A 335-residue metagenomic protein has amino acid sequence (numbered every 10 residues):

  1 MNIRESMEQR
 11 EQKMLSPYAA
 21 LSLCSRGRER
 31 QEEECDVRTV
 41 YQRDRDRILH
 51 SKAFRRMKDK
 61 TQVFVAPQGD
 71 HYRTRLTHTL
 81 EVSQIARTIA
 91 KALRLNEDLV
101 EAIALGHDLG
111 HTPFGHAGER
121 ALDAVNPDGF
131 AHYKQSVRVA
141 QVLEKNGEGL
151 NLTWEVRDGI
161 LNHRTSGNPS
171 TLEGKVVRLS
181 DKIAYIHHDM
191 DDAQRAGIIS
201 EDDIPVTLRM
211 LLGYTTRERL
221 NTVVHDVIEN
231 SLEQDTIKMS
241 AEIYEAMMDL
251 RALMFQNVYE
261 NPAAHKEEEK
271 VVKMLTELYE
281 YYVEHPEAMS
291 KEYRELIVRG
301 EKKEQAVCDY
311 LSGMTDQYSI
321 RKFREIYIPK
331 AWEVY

Functional and structural regions predicted by a protein language model:
M1-R75, T79, S83-I89, N96-E97 (+1 more regions): Histidine-centered, transition-metal-coordinating active-site segments
L99, I103, D108-N146: A generic, well-ordered mixed alpha/beta core segment in the N-terminal half of proteins
